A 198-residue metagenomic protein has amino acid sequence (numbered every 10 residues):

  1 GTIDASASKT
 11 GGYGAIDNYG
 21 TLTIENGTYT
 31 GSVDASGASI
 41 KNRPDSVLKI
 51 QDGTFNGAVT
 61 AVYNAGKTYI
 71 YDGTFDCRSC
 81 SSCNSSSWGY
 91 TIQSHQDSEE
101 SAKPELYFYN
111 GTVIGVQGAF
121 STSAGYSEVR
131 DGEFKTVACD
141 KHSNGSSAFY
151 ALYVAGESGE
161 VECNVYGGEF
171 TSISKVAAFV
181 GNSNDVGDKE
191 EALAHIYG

Functional and structural regions predicted by a protein language model:
G1-V33, I40-S174, V180-G198: Surface-exposed loop/turn motifs in large extracellular/passenger domains
